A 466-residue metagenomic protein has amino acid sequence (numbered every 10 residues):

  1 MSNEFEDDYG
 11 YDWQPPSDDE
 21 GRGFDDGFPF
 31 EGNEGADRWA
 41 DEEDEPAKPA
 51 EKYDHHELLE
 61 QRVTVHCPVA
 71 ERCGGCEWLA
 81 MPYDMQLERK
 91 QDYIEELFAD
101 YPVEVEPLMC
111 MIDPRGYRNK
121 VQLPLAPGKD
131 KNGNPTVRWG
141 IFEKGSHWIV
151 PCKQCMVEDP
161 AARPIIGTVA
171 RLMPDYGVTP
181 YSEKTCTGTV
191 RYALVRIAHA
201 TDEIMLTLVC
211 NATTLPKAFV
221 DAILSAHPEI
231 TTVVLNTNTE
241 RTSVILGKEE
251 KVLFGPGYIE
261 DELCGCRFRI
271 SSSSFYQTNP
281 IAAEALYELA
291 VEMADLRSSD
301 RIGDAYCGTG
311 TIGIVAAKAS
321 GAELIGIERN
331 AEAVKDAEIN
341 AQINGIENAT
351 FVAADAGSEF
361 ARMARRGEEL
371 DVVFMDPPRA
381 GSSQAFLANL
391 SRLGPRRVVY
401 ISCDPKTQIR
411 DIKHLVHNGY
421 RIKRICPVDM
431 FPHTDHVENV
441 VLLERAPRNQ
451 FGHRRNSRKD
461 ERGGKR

Functional and structural regions predicted by a protein language model:
F5-Y9, E20, F24-G27, E31-E34 (+2 more regions): Rossmann-like S-adenosyl-L-methionine
E57-V65, E71-P180, A200: Extended interfacial segments that mediate partner engagement and assembly in macromolecular machines
P107-P114, E183-K184, R191-Y192, R196 (+1 more regions): Short, solvent-exposed loop/turn elements at beta->coil junctions and helix N-caps that rim active or binding pockets
N119, D202-I204, S299-D300: Nucleotide donor/acceptor-binding cores
P124-A126, R196, V209-N211, E444-A446: Solvent-exposed residues in well-ordered beta-strands and their adjoining turns, especially edge/terminal strands
G140-E143, T207-V209, A337: Short, acidic/hydrophobic/Gly-rich beta-strand patch recurrent on exposed beta strands that often constitutes part
W148-R191, A212-V234, R241: Internal alpha/beta scaffold segment
V195, D202-N211, R267-S271: Short, aliphatic-rich beta-strand segments
